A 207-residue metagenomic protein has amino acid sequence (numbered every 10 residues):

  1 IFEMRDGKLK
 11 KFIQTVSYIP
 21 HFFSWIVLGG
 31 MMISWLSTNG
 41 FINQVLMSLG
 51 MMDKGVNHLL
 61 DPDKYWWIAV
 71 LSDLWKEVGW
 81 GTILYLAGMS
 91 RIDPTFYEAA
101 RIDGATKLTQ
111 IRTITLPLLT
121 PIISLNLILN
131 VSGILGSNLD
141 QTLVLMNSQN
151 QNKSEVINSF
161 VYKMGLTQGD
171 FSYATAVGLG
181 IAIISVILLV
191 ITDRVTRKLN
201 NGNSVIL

Functional and structural regions predicted by a protein language model:
I1-L207: A structural signal for multi-pass alpha-helical bundles of membrane permease subunits that mediate small-molecule
